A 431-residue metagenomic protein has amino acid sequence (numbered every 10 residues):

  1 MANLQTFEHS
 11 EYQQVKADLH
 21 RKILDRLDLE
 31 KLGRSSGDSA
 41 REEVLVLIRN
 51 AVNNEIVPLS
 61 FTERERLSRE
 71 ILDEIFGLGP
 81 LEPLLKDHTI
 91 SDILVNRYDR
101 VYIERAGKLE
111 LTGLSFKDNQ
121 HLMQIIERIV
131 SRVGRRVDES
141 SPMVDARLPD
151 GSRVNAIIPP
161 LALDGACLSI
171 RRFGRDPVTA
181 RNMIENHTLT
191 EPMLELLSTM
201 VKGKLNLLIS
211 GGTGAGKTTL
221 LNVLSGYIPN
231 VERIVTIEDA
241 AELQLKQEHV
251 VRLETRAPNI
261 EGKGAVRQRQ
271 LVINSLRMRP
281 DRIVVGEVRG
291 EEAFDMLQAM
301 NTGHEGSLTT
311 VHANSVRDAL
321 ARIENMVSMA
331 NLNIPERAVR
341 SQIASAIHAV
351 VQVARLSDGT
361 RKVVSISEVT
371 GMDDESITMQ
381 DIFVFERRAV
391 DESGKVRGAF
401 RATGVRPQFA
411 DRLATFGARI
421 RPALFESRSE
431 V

Functional and structural regions predicted by a protein language model:
M1-E110: N-terminal anchoring/assembly modules that precede and organize ATP-driven motor systems
Q13, A17, R21, D25 (+19 more regions): Solvent-exposed alpha-helical segments within well-ordered globular domains of core cellular machineries
K31-R34, N54-F61, F76-D87, I129-A146 (+3 more regions): Active-site phosphate-binding and catalytic loops of NTP-dependent enzymes
D87, V95, R100-G203, R421: P-loop NTP-binding catalytic core
N155, A349-G359, M372: AAA+ ATPase "lid" subdomain C-terminal helix
L194, S198-S210, T219, V223-A346 (+1 more regions): Switch/coupling sub-region of P-loop NTPases
G216: Conserved glycine(s) of the Walker
G359-V431: NTP-binding/hydrolysis catalytic cores, primarily Walker-type P-loop NTPases
